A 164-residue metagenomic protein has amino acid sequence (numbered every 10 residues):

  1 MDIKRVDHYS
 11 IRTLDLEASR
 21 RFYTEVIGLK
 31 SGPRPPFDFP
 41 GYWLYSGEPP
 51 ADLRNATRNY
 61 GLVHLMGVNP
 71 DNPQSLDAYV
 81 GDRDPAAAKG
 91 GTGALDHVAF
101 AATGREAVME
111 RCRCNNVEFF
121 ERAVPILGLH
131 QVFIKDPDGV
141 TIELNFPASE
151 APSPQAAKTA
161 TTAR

Functional and structural regions predicted by a protein language model:
M1-A18, L95-V98, A148-R164: N-terminal beta-strand motif that seeds the catalytic metal site of vicinal oxygen chelate
R5, D38, N59, A94 (+1 more regions): Exposed loop/turn and edge beta-strand positions of beta-sandwich/beta-sheet ligand-binding modules
S10, K30-P36, R122-P125, S149-P152: Conserved catalytic-core motifs of GNAT/GCN5-like acyltransferases
R12-H64, V68: Core segments of cupin and vicinal oxygen chelate
L16-E17, V80-D138: Vicinal oxygen chelate
V68-P85: Short, flexible, mixed-charge acidic loops at enzyme active sites
